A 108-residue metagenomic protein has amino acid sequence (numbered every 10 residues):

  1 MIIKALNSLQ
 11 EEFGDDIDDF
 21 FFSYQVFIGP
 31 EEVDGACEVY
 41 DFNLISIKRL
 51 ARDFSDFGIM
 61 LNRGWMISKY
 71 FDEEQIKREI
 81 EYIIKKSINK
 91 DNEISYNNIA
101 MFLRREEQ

Functional and structural regions predicted by a protein language model:
M1-N92: Short helix/strand-capping turn motifs
K85-Q108: C-terminal charged interaction modules
